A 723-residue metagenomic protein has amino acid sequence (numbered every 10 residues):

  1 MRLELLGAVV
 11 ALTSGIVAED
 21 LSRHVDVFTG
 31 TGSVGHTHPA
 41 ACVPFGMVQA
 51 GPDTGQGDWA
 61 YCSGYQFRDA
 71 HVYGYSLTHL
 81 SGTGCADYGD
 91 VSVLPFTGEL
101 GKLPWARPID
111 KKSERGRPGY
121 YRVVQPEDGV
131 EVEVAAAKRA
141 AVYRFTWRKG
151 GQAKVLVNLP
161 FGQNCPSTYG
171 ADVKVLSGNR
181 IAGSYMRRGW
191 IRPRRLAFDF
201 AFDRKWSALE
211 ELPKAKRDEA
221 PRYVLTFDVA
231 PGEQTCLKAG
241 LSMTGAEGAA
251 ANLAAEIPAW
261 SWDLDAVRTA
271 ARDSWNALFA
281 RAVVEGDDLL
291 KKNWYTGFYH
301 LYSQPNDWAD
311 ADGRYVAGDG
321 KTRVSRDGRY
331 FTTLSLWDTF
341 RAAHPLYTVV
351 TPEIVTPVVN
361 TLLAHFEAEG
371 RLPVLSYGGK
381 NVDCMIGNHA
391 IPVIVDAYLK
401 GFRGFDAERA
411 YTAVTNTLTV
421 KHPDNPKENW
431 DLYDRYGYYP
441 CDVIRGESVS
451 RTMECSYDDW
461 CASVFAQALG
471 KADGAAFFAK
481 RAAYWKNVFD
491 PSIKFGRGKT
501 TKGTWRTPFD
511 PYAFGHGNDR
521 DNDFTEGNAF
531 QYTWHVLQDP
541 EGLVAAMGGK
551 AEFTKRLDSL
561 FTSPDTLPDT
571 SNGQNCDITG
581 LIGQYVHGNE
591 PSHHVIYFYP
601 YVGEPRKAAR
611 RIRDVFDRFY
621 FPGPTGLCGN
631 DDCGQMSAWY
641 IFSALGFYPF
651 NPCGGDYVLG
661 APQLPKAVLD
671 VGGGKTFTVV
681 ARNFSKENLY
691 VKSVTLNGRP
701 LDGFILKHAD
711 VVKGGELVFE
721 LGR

Functional and structural regions predicted by a protein language model:
M1-A8: Sec-dependent signal peptide recognition, specifically the positively charged N-region followed immediately by
V9-A18: Hydrophobic h-region of N-terminal signal peptides that target proteins for export in Gram-negative bacteria
E19-H344, T348-P392, Y398-M453, C461-N487 (+9 more regions): Accessory carbohydrate-recognition regions in carbohydrate-active enzymes
D458: ATP-dependent phospho-/nucleotidyl transfer catalytic cores
A681: Conserved catalytic core of nucleotide polymerization and phosphodiester-bond processing enzymes
